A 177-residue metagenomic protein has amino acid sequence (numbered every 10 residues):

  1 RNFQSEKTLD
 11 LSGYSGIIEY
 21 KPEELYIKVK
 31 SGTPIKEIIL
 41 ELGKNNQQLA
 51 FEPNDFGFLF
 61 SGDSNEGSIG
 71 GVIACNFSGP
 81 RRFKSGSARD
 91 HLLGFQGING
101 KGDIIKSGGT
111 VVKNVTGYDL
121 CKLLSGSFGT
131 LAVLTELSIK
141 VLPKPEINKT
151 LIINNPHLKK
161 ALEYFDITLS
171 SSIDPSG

Functional and structural regions predicted by a protein language model:
R1-F3, G32: Active-site beta-strand/loop segments that form the cofactor-binding cradle of oxidoreductase flavoproteins
Q4-S5, F165: Short, well-ordered alpha-helix to beta-strand connector turns
E6-D10: A glycine-rich beta-to-alpha transition motif near the start of alpha/beta enzyme domains, typified by
L11-D63, I73, F77-T110, K144-I153: N-terminal glycine-rich flavin-associated loop
G70: Conserved ATP-binding N-box helix of the HATPase_c
A74, L93-G177: C-terminal substrate-binding/cap subdomain adjacent to the FAD-binding core in PCMH-type and related FAD-linked
